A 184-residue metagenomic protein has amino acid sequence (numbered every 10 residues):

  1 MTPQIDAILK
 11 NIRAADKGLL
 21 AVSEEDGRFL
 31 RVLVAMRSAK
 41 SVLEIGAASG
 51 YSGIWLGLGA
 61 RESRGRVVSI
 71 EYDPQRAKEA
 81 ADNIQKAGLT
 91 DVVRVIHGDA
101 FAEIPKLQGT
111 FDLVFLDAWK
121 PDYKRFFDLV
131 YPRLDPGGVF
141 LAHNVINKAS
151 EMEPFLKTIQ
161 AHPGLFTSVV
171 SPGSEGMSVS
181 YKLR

Functional and structural regions predicted by a protein language model:
M1-L113, K120-L141, V145-R184: A short alpha-helical cap/connector motif
